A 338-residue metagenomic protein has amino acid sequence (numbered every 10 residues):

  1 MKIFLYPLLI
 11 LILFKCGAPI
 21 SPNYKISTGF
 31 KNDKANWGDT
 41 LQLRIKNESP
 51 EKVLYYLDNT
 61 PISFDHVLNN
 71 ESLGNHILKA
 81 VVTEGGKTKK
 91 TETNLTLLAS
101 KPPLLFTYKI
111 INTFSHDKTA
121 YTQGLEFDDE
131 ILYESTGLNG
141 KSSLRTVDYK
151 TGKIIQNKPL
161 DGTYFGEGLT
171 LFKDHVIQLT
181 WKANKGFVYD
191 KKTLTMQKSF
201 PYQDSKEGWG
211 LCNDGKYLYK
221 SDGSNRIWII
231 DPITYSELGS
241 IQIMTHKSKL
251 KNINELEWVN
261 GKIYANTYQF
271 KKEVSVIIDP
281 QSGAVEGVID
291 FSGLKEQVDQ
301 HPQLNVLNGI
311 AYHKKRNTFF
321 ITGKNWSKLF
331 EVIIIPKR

Functional and structural regions predicted by a protein language model:
F64, K87-L98: Edge beta-strands of extracellular beta-sandwich domains
D65-I77: Solvent-exposed segments in extracellular or luminal domains encompassing
L98-T119, Y149-I155: A short helix->beta-strand "capping" segment at the edge of beta-propeller domains
K109-S115, K153-P159, T195-P201, G239-S248 (+2 more regions): A short beta-strand motif characteristic of beta-propeller blades
I111-S143, N157-T170, G323-N325: Beta-strand-rich domains and repeat architectures in extracellular enzymes and scaffolds, especially beta-propellers
K118-D129, G162-K173, Q203-G215, K247-G261 (+1 more regions): Beta-rich, blade/repeat-based domains predominating in secreted/periplasmic proteins but also intracellular
E134-L138, Q178-A183, K220-S224, A265-F270 (+1 more regions): Conserved beta-strand positions in repeat-built beta-propeller and related beta-rich domains
V147-G152, D190-L194, D231-Y235, D279-G283 (+1 more regions): Short loop/turn segments that connect beta-strands within beta-propeller blades
